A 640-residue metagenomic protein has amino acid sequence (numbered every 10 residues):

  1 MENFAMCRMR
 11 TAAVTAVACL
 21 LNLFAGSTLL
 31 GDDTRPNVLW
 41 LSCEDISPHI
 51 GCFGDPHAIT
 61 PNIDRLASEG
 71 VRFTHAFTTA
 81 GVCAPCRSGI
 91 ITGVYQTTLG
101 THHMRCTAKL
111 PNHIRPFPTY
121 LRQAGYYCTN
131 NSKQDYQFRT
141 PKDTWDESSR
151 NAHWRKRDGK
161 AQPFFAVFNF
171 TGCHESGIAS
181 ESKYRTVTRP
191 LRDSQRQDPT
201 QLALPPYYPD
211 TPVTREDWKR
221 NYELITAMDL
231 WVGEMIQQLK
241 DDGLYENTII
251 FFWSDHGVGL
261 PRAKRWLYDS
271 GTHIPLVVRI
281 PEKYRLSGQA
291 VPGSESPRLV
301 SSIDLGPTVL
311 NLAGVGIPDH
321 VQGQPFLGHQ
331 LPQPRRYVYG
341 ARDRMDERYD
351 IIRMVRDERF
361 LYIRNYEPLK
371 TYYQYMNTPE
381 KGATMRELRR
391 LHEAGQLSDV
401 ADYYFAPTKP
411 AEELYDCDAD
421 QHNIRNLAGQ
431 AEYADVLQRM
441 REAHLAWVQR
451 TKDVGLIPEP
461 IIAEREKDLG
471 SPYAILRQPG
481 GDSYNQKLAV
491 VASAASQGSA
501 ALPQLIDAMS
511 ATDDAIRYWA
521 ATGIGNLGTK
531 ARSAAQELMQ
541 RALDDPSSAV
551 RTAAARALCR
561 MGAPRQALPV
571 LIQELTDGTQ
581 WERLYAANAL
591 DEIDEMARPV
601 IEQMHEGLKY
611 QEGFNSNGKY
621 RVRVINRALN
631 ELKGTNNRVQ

Functional and structural regions predicted by a protein language model:
M1-M9: N-terminal secretory signal peptides that target proteins for export/translocation
F4, A16-C19, A25-A406, Q421-E442: Formylglycine-dependent sulfatase
L29-P36, C43, R72, Q396-A411 (+4 more regions): Long, internal low-complexity/basic segments
